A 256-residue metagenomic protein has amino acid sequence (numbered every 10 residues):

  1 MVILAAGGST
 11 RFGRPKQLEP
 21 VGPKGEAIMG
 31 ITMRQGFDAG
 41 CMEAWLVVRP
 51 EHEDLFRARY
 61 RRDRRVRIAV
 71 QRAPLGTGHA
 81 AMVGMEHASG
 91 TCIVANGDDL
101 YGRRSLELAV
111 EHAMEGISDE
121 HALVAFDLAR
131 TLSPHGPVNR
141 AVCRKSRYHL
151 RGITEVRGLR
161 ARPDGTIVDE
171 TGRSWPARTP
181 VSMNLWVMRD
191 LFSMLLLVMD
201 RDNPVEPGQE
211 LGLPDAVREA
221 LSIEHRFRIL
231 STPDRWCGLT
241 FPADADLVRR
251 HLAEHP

Functional and structural regions predicted by a protein language model:
M1-I3, L46, V94, L123-V124 (+1 more regions): Structural beta-sheet core signal
M1-P15: N-terminal nucleotide-binding beta1-loop-alpha1 segment
I3, M29, G84, D98 (+3 more regions): Residue-level signal for inorganic ion chemistry
S9, E26-V94, Y101, L106 (+2 more regions): Conserved N-terminal catalytic core of the sugar/cofactor nucleotidyltransferase
K16-V21, V138, D202-N203: Short glycine-enriched, charge-decorated loop/helix-capping segments at active-site entrances that position
F56-R57, A109, L196, V248: Hydrophobic packing residues within well-ordered alpha-helices of enzyme cores
R103-W186, D190: Conserved core of the sugar-phosphate nucleotidyltransferase
S146, I153, A161-P256: Conserved alpha/beta core of the MobA/IspD/sugar-nucleotide pyrophosphorylase nucleotidyltransferase superfamily
